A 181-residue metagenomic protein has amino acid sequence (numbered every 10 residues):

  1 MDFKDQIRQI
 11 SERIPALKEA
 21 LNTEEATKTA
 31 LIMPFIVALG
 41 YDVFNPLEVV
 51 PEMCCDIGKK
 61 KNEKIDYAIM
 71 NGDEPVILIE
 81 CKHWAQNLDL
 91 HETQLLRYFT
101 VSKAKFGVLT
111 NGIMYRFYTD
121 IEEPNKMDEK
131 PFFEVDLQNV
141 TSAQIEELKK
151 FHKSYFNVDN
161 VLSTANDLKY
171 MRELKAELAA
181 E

Functional and structural regions predicted by a protein language model:
M1-F106, R116-E181: A short, conserved, highly charged catalytic patch centered on acidic carboxylates
